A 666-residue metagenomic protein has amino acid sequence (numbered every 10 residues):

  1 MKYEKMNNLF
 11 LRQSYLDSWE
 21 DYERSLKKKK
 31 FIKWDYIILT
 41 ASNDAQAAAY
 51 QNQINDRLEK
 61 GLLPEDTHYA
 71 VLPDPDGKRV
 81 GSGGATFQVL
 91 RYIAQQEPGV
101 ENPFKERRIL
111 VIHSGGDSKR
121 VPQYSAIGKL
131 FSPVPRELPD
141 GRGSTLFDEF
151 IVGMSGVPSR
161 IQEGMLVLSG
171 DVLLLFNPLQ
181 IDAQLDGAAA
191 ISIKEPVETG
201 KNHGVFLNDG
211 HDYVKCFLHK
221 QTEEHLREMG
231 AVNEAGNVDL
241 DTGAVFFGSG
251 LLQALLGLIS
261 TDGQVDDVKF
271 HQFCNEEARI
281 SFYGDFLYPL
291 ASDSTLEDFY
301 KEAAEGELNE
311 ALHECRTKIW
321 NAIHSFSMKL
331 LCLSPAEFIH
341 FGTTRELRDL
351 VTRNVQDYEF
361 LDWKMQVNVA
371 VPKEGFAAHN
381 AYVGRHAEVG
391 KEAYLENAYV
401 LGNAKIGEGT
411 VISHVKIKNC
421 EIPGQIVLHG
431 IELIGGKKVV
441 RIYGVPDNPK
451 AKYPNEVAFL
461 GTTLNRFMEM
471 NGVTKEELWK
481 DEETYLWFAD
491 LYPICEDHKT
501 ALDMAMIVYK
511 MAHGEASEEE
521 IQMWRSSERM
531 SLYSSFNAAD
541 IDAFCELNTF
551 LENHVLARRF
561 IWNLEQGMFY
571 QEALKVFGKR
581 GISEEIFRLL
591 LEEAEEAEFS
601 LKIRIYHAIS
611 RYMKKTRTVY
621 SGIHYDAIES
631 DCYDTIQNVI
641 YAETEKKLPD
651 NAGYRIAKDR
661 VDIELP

Functional and structural regions predicted by a protein language model:
K2-Y358, G390-P666: Unchanged
F360-G375: Long, charged amphipathic helices and adjacent flexible linkers at domain junctions
P372, E388-V389: Ser/Pro-rich intrinsically disordered low-complexity regulatory regions in eukaryotic proteins
